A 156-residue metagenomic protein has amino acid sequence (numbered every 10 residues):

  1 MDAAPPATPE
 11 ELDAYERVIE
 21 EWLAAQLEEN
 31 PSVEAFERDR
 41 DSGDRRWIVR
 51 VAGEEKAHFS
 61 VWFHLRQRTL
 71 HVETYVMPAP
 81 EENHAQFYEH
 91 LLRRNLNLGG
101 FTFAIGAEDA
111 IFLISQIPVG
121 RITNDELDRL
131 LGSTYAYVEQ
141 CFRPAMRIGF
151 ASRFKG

Functional and structural regions predicted by a protein language model:
M1-K56, G106: Charge-rich, low-complexity N-terminal segments
V51, T74-V76, S115-V119: Short beta-strand-to-loop capping motifs
G53, W62-L65, T102-E108: Short glycine/proline-enriched loop/turn "hinge" motifs that connect secondary-structure elements and lie
G53-H58, L65-L70, M77-E81: Short, charged/polar surface micro-motifs in flexible loops or helix N-caps
L70-F112: Short, internal acidic amphipathic alpha-helical interface segments that mediate docking to partner proteins
L96, Y135-M146: Short amphipathic alpha-helical signal-transduction/dimerization elements
A104-Y137: A short, solvent-exposed beta-edge/loop patch
M146-G156: Short, highly charged C-terminal tails/helix-capping segments
